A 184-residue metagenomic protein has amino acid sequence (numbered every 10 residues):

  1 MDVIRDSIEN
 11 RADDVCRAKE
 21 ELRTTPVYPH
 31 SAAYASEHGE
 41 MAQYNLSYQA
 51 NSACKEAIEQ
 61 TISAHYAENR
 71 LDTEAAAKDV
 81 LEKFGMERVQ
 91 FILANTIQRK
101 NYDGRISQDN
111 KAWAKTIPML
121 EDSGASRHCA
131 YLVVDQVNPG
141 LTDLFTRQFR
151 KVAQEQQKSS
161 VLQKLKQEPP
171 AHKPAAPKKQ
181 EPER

Functional and structural regions predicted by a protein language model:
M1-E183: Gram-negative host-targeted secretion-system effectors, predominantly Type III and Type IV, recognized via long
